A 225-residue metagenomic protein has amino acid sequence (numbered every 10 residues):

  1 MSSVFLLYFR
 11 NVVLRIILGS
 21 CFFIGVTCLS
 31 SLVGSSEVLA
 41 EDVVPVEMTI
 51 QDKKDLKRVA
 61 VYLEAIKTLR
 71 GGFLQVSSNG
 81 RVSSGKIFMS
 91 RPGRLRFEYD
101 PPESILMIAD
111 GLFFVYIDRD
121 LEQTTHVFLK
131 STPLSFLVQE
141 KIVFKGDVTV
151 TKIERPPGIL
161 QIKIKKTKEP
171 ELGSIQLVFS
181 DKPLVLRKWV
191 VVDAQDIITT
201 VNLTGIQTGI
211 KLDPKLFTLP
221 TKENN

Functional and structural regions predicted by a protein language model:
M1-L14: N-terminal secretory signal peptides that target proteins for export/translocation
N11-V26: Sec-dependent N-terminal signal peptides
F23-E37: C-terminal segment of classical bacterial N-terminal signal peptides
D42-L63: Extreme N-terminal tail/first-helix region
V61-G80: A short, Trp-centered hydrophobic/proline-enriched beta-strand micro-motif
K86-F136, G205: An acidic-aromatic
D118-I164: Surface-exposed, polar helix/loop patches in the mature regions of secreted/periplasmic/lumenal proteins that form
K145-T149, R155-N225: Gly/Pro-enriched, hydrophobic low-complexity segments that function as extracytoplasmic propeptides/linkers
